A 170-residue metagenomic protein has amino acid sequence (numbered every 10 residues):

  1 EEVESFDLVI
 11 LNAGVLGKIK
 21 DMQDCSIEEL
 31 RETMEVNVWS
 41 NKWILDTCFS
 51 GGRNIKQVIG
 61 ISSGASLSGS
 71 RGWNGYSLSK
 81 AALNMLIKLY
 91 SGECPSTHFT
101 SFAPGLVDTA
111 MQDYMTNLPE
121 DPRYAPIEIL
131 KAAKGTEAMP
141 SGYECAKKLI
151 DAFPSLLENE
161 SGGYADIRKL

Functional and structural regions predicted by a protein language model:
F6-G14, N37, G60, T100: Rossmann-fold scaffold of SDR-type NAD(P)-dependent oxidoreductases
G14-R31, S50, G72: Conserved mid-core segment of classical short-chain dehydrogenase/reductases
Q23-K42, L83: Catalytic Tyr-X3-Lys loop
S40-L45, L67, L149: Conserved internal alpha-helix within the Rossmann fold of NAD(P)-dependent oxidoreductases
L45-D46, K88: A short, exposed helix-loop element centered on a Lys and neighboring polar residues
S50, G92-E93: Alpha-helical segment proximal to the catalytic Tyr-Lys
Q57-G92, A103-V107, D113-T116: Catalytic loop of short-chain dehydrogenase/reductase
S101-F102, E120-L170: C-terminal helical subdomain
